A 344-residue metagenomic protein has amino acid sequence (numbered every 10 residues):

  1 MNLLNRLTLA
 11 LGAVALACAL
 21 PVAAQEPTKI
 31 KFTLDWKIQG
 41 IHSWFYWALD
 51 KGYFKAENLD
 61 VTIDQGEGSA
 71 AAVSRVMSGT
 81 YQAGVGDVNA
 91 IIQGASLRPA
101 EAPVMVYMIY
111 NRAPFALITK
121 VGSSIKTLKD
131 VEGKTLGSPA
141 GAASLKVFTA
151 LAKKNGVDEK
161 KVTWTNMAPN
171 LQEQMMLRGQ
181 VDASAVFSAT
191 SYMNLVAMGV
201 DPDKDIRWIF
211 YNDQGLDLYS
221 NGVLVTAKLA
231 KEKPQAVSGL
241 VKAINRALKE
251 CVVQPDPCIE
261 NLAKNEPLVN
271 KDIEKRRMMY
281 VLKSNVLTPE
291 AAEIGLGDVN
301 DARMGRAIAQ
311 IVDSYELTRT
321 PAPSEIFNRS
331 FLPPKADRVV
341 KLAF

Functional and structural regions predicted by a protein language model:
M1-L11: Bacterial N-terminal signal peptides that target proteins for export
A19-P21: N-terminal signal peptide c-region/cleavage motif recognized by signal peptidases
Q25-R178, D182-Y192, D205, I209 (+1 more regions): Short, glycine-/small- and polar/acidic-enriched structural segments that line small-molecule recognition paths
N89, N170-Q174, V181-L268: Pocket-lining segment of extracytoplasmic ligand-binding domains
M105, W164, C251-L262, P321-P323: Surface-exposed patches in mature extracellular/periplasmic domains of secreted proteins
E159-T163, P202-I206, L268-M279, L317-E325: Short, surface-exposed acidic
K231-E316: Secondary-structure end/capping motifs
M304-F344: Conserved C-terminal helix/tail region of periplasmic/extracytoplasmic solute-binding proteins
